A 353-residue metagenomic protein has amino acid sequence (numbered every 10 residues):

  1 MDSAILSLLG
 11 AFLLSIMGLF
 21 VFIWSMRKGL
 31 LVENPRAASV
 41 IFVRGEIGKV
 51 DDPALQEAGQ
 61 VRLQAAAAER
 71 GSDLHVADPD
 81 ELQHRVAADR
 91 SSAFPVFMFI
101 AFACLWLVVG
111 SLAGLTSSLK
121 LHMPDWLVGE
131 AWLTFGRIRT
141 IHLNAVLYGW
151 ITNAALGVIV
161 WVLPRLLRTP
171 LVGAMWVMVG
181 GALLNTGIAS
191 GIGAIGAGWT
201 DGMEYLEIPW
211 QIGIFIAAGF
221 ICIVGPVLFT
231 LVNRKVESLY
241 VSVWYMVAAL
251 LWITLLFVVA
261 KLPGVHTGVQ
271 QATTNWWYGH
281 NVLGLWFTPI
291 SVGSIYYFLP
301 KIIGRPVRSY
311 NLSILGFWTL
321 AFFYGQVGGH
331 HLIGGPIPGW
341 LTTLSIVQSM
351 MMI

Functional and structural regions predicted by a protein language model:
M1-A11: Feature marks short, highly hydrophobic, charge-poor N-terminal signal-anchor/signal peptide-like helices that anchor
A4, W199-E207, L332-W340: Membrane-interface helix caps and helix-loop-helix hairpins in membrane proteins
L8, L19-S39: Amphipathic, hydrophobic secondary-structure cores in small proteins
G10-G18, F22, V96-M123, F135-T169 (+6 more regions): Hydrophobic cores of alpha-helical transmembrane segments in multi-pass integral membrane proteins
L30, N34-F97, L127-E130: Extramembrane terminal tails and long inter-domain/linker segments of multi-pass membrane proteins
P79-A88, W132-I141, V146, A272-T273 (+1 more regions): Sequence context of c-type cytochrome heme-c attachment sites
W199-W210, H266-T274: Inter-helical loop and helix-membrane interface segments of multi-pass membrane transporters/permeases
V236-Y240, Q271-N275, I302-S313, W340-L341: Hydrophobic, small-residue-rich membrane helices and short re-entrant helix-turn-helix hairpins that build
